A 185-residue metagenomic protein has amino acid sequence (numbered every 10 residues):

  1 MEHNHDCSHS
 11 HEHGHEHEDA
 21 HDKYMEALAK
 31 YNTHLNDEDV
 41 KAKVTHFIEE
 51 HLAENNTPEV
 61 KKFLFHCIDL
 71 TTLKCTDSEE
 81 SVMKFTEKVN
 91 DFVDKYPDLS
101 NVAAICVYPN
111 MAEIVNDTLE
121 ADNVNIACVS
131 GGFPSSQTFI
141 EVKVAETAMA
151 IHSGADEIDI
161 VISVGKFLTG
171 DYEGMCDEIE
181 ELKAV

Functional and structural regions predicted by a protein language model:
M1-D19: Histidine-centered metal-binding segments
D22-C106, N110: An N-cap/entry alpha-helix motif that binds or orients negatively charged groups
V44-T45, H51, C67-E79, A127-V144 (+1 more regions): Active-site mouth loops of central-metabolism enzymes
F65-C67, A104, N123-A127, E157-V161: Structural preference for beta-strand elements that scaffold enzyme active sites
D69, V115, A150: Conserved, mostly hydrophobic/aromatic
V82, K143, T147, M175 (+1 more regions): Aromatic/hydrophobic pocket-lining residues that form the small-molecule binding cavity in soluble enzyme cores
P109-G132, G170-V185: Alpha-helix-loop-beta-strand connector modules within alpha/beta enzyme cores
